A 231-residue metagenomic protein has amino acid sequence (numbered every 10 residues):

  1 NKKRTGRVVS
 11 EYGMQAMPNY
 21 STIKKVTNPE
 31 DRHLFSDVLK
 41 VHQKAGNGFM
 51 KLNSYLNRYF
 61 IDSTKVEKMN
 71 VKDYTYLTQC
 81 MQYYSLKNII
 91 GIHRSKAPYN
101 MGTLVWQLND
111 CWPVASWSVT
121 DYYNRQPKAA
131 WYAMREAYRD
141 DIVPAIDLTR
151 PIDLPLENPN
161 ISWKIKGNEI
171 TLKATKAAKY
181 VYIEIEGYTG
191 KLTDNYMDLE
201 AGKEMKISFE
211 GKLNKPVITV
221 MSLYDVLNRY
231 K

Functional and structural regions predicted by a protein language model:
N1-A145: Substrate-binding clefts and catalytic carboxylate motifs of secreted carbohydrate-active enzymes
M101-Q107, Y182, T219-M221: Conserved active-site loop/cleft motifs that coordinate metal ions or position small ligands
T103, L172, I183, G202: Hydrophobic, well-ordered secondary-structure elements that form the walls of internal hydrophobic environments
E136, D140, A145, Y188-N214: Intrinsically disordered, low-complexity Pro/Gly/Ser/Thr-rich segments with frequent PxxP/GP/PP motifs and embedded
E136, D140-E157, K212-K231: Terminal connector regions
I161-W163, G190: Beta-rich interaction modules in large eukaryotic scaffold/regulatory proteins
K166-K176: Short beta-strand elements of extracellular/lumenal beta-sandwich folds
A174-K191: Short acidic, flexible loop segments centered on an aromatic residue
